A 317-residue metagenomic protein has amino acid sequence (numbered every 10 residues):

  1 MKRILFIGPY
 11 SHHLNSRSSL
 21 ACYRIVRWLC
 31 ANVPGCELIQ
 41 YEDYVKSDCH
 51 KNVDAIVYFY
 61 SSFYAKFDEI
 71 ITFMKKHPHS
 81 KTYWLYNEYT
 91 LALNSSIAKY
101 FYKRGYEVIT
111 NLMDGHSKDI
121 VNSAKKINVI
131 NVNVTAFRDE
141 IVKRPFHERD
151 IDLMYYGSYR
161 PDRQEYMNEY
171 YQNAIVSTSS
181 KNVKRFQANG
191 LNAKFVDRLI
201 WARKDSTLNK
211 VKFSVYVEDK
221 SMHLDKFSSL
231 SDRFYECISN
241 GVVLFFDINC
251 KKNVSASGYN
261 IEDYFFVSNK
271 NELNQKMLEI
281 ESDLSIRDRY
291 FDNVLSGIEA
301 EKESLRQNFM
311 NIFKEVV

Functional and structural regions predicted by a protein language model:
K2-Y44, H50, Y60-T72, Y86-L93 (+2 more regions): Nucleotide-sugar donor-binding catalytic core of glycosyltransferases
F73-H77: Acidic (Asp/Glu)-rich catalytic clusters
H79-W84: Short beta-strand/loop segments at the ligand-binding rim of alpha/beta enzyme cores
T207, K276-E279: CheY-like receiver
R233, K276, N293-V294: Short, hydrophobic/aromatic alpha-helical segments in well-folded domains
E262-N271, E279-L284: Conserved acidic donor-binding segment of nucleotide-sugar-dependent glycosyltransferases
E281-V317: A charged, aromatic-enriched C-terminal amphipathic alpha-helix characteristic of glycosyltransferases across folds
